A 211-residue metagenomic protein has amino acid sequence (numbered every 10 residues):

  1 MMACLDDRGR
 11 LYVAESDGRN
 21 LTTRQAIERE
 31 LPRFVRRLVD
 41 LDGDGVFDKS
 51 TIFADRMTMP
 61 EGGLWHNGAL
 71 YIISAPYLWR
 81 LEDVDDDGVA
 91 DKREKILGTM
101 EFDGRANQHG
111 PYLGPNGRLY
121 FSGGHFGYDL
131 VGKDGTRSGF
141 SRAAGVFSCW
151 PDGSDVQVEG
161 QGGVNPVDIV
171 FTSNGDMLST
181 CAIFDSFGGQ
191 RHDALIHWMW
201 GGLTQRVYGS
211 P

Functional and structural regions predicted by a protein language model:
M1-P211: Beta-propeller blade termini and top-face loops
